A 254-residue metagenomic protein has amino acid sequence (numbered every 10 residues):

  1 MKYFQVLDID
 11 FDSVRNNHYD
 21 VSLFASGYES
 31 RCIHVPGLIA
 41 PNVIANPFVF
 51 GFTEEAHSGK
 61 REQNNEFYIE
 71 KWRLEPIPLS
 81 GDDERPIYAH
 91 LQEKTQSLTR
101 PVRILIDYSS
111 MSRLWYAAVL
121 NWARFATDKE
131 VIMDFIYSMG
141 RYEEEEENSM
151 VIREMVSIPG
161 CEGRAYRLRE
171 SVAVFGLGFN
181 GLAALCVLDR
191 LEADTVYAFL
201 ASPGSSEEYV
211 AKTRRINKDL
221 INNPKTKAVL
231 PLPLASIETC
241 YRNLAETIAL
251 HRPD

Functional and structural regions predicted by a protein language model:
F11, S30-I39, Q92-T95, S236-P253: A short, acidic, amphipathic alpha-helical segment used as a generic capping/interface helix at domain edges
F24-H90: An N-terminal, globular interaction/scaffold subdomain
A25-C32, E54-H57, D82-P86, D107-A118 (+4 more regions): Gly/Ser/Thr-rich loops at beta-strand to alpha-helix junctions that form or flank small-molecule/cofactor-binding
S30-V43, A117-R124, N180-L191: Histidine-anchored nucleotide/phosphate-binding helix
D83-M133, R252-D254: N-terminal glycine-rich phosphate/adenylate-binding segment common to multiple enzyme folds
E130-I152, P159, R214: Long, charge-dense
N148-E170, G176-L185: Active-site glycine-rich loop that binds ribose-phosphate moieties when present
L177-E246: Redox- and metal-dependent alpha/beta enzyme cores, enriched for Fe-S-associated oxidoreductases and cofactor-handling
